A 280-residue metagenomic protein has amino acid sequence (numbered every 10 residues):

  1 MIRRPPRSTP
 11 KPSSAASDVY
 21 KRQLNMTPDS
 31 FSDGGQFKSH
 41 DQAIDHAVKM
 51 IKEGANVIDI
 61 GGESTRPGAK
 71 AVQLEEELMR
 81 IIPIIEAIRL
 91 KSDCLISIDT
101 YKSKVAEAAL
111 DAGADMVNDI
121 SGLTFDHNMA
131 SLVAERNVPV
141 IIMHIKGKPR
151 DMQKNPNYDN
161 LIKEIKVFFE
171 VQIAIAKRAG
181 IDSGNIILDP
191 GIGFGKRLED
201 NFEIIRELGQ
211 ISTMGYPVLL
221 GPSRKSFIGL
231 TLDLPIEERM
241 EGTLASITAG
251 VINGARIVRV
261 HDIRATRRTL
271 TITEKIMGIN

Functional and structural regions predicted by a protein language model:
M1-Y20: Single conserved hydrophobic/aromatic residue that forms the stacking wall/gate of nucleotide- or nucleobase-binding
S17-T27, A174, I181, M277-N280: N-terminal amphipathic alpha-helix/helix-capping segment at the start of soluble metabolic enzymes
D18-K21, P139-V140, N185, P217: Structural motif
K21, A55, L95, D115 (+1 more regions): Hydrophobic "anchor" residues on beta-strands that sit immediately upstream of conserved functional sites
F31-D41, D45-H46, T65-L95, T100-K104 (+3 more regions): Active-site-adjacent loop and "lid" segments of alpha/beta metabolic enzymes
D45-G61: Catalytic domains of carbohydrate-active enzymes, especially glycoside hydrolases
K52, Q172-N185: Phosphate/pyrophosphate-binding loops at sites that engage ATP/ADP/AMP, CoA/4′-phosphopantetheine, polyphosphate
